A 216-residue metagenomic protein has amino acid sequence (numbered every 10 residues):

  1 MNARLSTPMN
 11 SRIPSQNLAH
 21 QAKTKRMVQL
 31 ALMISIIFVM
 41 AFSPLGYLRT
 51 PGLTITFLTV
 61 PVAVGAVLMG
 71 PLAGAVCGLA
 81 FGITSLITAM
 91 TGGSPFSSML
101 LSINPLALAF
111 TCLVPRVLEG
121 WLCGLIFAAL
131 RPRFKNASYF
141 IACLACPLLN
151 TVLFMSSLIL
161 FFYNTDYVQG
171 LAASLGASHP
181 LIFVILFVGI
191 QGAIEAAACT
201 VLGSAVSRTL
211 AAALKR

Functional and structural regions predicted by a protein language model:
M1-R216: Loop-helix junctions at membrane interfaces
